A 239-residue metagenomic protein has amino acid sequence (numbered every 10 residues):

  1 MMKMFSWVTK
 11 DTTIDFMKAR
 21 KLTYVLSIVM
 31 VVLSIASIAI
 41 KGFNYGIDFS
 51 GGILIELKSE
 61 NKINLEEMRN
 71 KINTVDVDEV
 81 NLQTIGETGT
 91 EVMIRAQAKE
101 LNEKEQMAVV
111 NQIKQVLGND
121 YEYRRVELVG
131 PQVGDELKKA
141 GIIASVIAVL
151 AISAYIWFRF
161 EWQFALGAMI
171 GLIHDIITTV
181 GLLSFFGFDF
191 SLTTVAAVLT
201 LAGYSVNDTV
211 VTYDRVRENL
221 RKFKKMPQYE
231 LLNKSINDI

Functional and structural regions predicted by a protein language model:
M1-I239: A structural signal for conserved, well-ordered secondary-structure elements that form binding/interaction cores
